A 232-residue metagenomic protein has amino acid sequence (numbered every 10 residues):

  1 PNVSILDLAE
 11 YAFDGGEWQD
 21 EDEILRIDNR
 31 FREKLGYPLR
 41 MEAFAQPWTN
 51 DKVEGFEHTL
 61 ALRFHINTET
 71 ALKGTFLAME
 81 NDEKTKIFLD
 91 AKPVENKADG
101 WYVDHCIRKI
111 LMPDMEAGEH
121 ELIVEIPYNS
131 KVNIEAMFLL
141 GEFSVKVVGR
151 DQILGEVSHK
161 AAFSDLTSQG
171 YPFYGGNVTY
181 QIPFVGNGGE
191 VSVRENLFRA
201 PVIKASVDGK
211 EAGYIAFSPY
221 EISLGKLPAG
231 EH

Functional and structural regions predicted by a protein language model:
P1-G55, N81, D99-H105, K109-P183 (+3 more regions): An acidic-aromatic loop/edge-strand motif
L60-F64, C106-I110, Y180-I182, S218-I222: Short strand-edge motifs at loop-to-beta-strand transitions and within beta-strands of extracellular beta-rich domains
H65-L89, L122, F184-G209: Aromatic-lined ligand-binding clefts that engage carbohydrates, nucleic acids, or primary amines
D82-E83, I87-K109, K204-E221: Solvent-exposed beta-strand/loop surfaces of large extracellular or lumenal domains
G225: Charged, terminal alpha-helix-loop-beta segments that serve as non-catalytic nucleic-acid engagement and/or assembly
